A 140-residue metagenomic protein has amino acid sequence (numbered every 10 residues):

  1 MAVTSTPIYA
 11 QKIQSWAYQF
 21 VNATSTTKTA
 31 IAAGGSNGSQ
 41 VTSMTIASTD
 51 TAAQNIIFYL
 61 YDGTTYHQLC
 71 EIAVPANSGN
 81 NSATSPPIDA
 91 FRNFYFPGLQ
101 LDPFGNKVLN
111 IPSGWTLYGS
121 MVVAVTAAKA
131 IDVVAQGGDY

Functional and structural regions predicted by a protein language model:
A2-G38, V108-Y140: C-terminal interaction-tip segments
G35-T42, T51-A52: Extended extracellular/luminal ectodomain segments enriched in beta-structured repeat modules
T42-A47, Y118-G119: Hydrophobic beta-strand segments within beta-rich accessory/binding domains
A47-N55, V123-K129: Extended, low-complexity, turn-rich repeat/linker tracts enriched in Gly/Pro/Ser/Thr and Asp/Glu that occur
S48, D62, G137-D139: Beta-strand elements of well-folded, non-transmembrane domains
A52-I72: Short, surface-exposed beta-strand/strand-loop-strand elements in extracellular ectodomains
V74-I88: Short proline/glycine- and polar residue-rich coil/turn motifs
P87-G114: Beta-sandwich interaction modules
